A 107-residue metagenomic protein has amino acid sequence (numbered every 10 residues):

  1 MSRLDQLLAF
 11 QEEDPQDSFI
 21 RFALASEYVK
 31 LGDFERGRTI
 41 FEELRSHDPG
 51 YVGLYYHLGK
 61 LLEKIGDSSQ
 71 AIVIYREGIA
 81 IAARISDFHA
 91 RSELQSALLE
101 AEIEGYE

Functional and structural regions predicted by a protein language model:
E13, H47-D48, K64, I81-I85: Structural marker of alpha-solenoid helical repeat scaffolds
S68-V73, A97-E107: Alpha-helical linker/edge segments of TPR/alpha-solenoid repeat scaffolds and analogous pre-/post-domain helices
